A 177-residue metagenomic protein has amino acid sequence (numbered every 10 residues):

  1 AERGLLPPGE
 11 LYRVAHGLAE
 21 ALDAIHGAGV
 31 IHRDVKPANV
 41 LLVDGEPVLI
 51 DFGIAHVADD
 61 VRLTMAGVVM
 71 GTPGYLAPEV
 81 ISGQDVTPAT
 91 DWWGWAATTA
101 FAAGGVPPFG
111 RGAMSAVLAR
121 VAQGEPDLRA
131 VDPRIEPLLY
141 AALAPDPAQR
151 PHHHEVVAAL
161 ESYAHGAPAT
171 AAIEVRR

Functional and structural regions predicted by a protein language model:
A1-V175: Eukaryotic protein kinase
